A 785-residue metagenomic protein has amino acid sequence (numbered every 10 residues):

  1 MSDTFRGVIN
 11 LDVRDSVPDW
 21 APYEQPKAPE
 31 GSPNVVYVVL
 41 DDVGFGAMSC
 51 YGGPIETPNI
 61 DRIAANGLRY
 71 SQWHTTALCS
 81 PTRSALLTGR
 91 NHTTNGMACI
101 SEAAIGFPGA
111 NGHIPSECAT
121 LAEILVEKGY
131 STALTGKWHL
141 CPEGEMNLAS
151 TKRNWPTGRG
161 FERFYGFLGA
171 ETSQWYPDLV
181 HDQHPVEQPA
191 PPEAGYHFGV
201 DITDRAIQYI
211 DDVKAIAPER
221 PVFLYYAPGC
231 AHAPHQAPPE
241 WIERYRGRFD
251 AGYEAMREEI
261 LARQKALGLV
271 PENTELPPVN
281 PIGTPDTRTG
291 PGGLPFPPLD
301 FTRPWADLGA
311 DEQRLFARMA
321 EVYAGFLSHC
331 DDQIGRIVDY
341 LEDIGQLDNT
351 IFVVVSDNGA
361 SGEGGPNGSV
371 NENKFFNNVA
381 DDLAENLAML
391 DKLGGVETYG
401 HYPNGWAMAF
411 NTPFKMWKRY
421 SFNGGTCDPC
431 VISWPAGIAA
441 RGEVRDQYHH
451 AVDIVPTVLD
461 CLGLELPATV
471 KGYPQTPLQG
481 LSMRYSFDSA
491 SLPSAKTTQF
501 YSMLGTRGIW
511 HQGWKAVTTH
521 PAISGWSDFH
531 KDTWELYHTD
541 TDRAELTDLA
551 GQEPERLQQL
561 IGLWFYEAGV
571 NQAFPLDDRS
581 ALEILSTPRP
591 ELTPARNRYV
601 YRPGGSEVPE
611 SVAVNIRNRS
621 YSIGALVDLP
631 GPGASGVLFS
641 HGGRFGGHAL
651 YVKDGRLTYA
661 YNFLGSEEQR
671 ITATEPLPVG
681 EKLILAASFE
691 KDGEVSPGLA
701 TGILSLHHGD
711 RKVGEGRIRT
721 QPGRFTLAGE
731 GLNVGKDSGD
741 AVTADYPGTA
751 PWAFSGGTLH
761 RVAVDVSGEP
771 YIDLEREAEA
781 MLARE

Functional and structural regions predicted by a protein language model:
M1-H530, W534, R543-G562, R598-Y601 (+4 more regions): Formylglycine-dependent sulfatase
H92, T541, S767-P770: Acidic glycine-/aspartate-rich tracts in secreted/extracellular proteins
Y176-H181, L536-Y537, Y659, L704-L706: Short polybasic amphipathic segments
D211, G335, G562-F565, G569 (+1 more regions): A short, amphipathic alpha-helical segment
L224, C430-I432, I509, E535-Y537 (+3 more regions): Short beta-strand motif preference
P281-D286, Q558-I561, A568-S580, P588: Substrate-binding clefts and catalytic carboxylate motifs of secreted carbohydrate-active enzymes
T519, E535-T541, E553-V570, P678-I684 (+1 more regions): C-terminal, active-site-flanking charged/polar segments
P575-E785: Extracellular glycan-associated modules
